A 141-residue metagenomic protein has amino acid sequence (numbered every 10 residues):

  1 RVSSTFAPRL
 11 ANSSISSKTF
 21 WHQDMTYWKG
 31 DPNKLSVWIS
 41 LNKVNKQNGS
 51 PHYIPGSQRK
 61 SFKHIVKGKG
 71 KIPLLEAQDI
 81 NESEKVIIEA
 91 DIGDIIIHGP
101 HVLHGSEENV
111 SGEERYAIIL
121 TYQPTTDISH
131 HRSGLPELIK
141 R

Functional and structural regions predicted by a protein language model:
R1-A7, K29-P32: Signature of the catalytic double-stranded beta-helix
R1-T5, S50-Y53, I97: A structural signal for short, well-ordered beta-strand segments and their strand-loop junctions that often border
S4-S17: Short, compositionally biased segments
T5-P8, G56, P100-V102: Short, well-ordered beta-to-alpha junction loops that form the rim of enzyme active sites and present histidine/acidic
F6, V37-I39, I118-Y122: A structural signal for short, well-ordered beta-strand segments
I15-I87, D127-P136: Catalytic core of non-heme Fe(II) oxygenases with the double-stranded beta-helix
S50, H64-K71, I92-I97, H101-R141: Non-heme Fe(II)/2-oxoglutarate
